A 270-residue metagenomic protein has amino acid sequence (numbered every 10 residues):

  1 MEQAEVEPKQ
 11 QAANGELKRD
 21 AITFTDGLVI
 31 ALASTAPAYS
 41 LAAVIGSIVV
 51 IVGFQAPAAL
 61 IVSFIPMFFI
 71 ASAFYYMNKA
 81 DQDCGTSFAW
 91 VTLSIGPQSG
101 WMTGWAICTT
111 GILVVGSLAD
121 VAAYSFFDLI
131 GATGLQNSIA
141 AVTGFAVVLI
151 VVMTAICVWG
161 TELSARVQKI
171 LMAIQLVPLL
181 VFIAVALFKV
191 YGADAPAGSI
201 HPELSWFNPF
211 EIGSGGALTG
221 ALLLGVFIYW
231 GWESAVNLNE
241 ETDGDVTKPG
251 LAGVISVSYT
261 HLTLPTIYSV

Functional and structural regions predicted by a protein language model:
M1-Q55, M67-S72: Membrane-interface "cap" regions at the ends of multi-pass membrane proteins
A13, A56-P57, G134-A141, I170-L262 (+1 more regions): Helix-loop-helix junctions that connect adjacent transmembrane segments in multi-pass membrane transporters
A21-A31, G96-T109, A146, I212-L223: Select transmembrane alpha-helical segments in multipass membrane proteins
Y39, S63-F74, L149-V158, W232-E233: Central hydrophobic cores of alpha-helical transmembrane segments in multi-pass inner-membrane proteins across all
S40-I139: Extracellular loop-to-transmembrane helix junctions
I61-V62, I130-T161, L179-F182: Transmembrane alpha-helical segments of multi-pass small-molecule transport proteins
F68, L118, A122-S125, L129 (+2 more regions): Transmembrane helix-loop junctions and nearby membrane-interface residues
Y76-K79, M102, L149-I174, L238-E241: Membrane-water interface regions at transmembrane-helix termini and the short interhelical loops of multi-pass membrane
